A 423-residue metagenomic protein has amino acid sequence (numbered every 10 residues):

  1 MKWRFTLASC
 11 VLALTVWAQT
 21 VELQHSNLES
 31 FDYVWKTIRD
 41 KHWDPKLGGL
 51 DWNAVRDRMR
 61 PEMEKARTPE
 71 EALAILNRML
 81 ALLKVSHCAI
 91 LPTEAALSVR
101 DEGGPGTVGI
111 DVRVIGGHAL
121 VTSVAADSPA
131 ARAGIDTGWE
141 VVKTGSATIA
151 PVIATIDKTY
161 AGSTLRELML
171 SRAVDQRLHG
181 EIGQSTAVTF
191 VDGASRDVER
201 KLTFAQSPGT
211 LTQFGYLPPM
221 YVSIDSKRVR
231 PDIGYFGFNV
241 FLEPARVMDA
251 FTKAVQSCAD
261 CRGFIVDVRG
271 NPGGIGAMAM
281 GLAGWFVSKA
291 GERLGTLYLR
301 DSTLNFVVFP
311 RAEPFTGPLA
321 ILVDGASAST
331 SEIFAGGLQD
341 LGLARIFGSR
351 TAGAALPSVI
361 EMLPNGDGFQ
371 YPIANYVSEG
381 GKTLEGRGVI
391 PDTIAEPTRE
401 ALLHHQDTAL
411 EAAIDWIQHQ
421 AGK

Functional and structural regions predicted by a protein language model:
T6-T15: Bacterial N-terminal signal peptides
V21-L50: Mature N-terminal segment immediately following signal peptide/propeptide cleavage in secreted/periplasmic
V34, M79, I110, A130 (+9 more regions): Terminal peptide-recognition signature
K46-A119, E181-A187, V191-S226, I414 (+1 more regions): Extended, small/polar residue-biased N-terminal targeting/export presequences and adjacent propeptide/linker tracts
K65, E71, T137-A187, T252 (+2 more regions): PDZ domains, with a preference for the canonical peptide-binding region formed by the helix
D101-P151, E243-P244, A374-N375: PDZ/PDZ-like domain segments forming the peptide/carboxylate-binding groove, activating on the N-terminal beta-strands
A130-L165, F236, I265-R269, L341 (+3 more regions): Conserved PDZ fold ligand-binding element
G180-P364, L402, W416-G422: Cleft-lining beta-strand/loop regions that shape enzyme active-site pockets
